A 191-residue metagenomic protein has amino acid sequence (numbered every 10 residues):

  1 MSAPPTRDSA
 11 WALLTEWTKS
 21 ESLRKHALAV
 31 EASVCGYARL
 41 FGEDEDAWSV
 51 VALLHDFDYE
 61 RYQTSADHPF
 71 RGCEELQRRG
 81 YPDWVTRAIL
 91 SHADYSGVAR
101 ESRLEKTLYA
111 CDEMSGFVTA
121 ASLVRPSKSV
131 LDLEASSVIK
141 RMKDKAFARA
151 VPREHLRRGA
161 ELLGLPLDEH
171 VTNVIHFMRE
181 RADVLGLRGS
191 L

Functional and structural regions predicted by a protein language model:
M1-D8, A88, L108-Y109, K145-A148 (+1 more regions): Membrane-targeting and insertion segments and their boundary/processing signals
M1-S65: Acidic/His-rich, divalent-metal-binding segments that scaffold phosphate/diphosphate chemistry
S2-E21, A32, V98, D168-T172 (+1 more regions): Metal-centered catalytic cores of metalloenzymes
P4-D8, R24-L28, A66, E101 (+3 more regions): Electropositive phosphate-/nucleotide-binding environments in soluble metabolic enzymes
W11, T15, E31, C35 (+6 more regions): Predominant activation on well-ordered alpha-helical scaffold segments within soluble catalytic domains
T15, C35, R39, Q77 (+3 more regions): Short polybasic/polar patches that bind polyanions
F41-K145: Divalent metal-dependent catalytic cores for phosphoryl transfer on phosphate-bearing substrates
S137-L191: A structured, mid-to-C-terminal "fold-capping" secondary-structure block
